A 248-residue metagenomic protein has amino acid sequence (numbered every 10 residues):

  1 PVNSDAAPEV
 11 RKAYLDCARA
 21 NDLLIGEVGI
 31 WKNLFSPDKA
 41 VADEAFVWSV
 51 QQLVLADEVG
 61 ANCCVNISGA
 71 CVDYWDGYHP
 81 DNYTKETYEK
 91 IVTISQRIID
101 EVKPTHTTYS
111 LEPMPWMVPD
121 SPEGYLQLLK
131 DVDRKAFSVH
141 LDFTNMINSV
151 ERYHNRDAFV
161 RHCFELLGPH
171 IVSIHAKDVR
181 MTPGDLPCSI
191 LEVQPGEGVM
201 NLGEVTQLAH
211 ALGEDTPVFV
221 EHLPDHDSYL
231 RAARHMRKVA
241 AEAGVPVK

Functional and structural regions predicted by a protein language model:
P1-L15, S68-Y74: Glycine-rich, proline-tolerant flexible connector loops at the mouths of alpha/beta enzymes
C17-N21, S36-V139: Active-site acidic/histidine proton-transfer and metal-coordination neighborhood in alpha/beta enzyme cores
V28, T93-V193, V199, V245-V247: Acidic/histidine-rich catalytic cores of soluble enzymes
L191, G198, E204-V205, H210-L212 (+1 more regions): H/E-rich (His + Asp/Glu) clusters that bind or coordinate divalent metals
P217-L230: A short, acidic, flexible beta-alpha connecting loop/helix-capping segment that sits on the rim of active
D227-V247: C-terminal helical cap(s) of enzyme catalytic domains, especially alpha/beta-barrels
